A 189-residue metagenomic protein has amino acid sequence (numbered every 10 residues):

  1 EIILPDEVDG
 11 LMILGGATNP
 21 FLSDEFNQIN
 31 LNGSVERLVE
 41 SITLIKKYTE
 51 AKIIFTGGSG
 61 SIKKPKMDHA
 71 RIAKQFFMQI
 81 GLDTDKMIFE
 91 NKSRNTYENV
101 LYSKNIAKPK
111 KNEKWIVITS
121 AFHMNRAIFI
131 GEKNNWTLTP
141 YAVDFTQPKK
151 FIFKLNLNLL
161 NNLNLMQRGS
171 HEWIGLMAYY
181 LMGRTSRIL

Functional and structural regions predicted by a protein language model:
E1-L160: A structural signal for short, hydrophobic/glycine-enriched beta-strand patches
M166-I188: A transmembrane-helix-recognition feature enriched in membrane-embedded lipid enzymes and envelope glyco-/phospholipid
